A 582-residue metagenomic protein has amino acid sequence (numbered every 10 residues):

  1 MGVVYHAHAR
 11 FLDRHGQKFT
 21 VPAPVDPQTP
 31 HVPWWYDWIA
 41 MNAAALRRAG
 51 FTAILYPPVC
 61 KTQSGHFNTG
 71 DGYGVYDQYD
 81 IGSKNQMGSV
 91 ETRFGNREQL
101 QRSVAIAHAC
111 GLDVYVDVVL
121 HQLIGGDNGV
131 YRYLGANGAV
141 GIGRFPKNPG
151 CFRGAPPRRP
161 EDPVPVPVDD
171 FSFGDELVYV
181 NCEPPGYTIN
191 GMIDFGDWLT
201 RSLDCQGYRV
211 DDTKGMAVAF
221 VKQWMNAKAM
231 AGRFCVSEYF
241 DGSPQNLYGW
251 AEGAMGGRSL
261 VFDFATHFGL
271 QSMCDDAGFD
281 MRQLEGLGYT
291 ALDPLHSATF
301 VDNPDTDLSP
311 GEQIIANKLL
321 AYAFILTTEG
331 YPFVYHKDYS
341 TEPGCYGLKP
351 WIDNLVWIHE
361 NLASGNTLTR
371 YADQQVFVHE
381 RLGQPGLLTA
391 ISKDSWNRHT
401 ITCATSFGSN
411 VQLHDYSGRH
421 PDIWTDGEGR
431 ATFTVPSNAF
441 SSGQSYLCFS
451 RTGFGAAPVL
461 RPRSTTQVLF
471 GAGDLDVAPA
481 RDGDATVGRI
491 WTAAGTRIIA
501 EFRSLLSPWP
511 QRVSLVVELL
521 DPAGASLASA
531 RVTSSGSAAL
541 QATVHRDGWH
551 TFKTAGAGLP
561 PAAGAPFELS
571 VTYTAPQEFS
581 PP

Functional and structural regions predicted by a protein language model:
M1-L177, K214-S237, G242: Acidic/aromatic-lined carbohydrate-recognition and catalytic surfaces of CAZymes acting on diverse glycans
G2-Y5, W38-R47, F51-T52, P57-V59 (+4 more regions): Active-site-proximal helices and loops of the catalytic beta/alpha 8
R10, T327, K393-D394, R503-L505: Solvent-exposed strand-to-loop "edge" motifs in beta-rich extracellular domains
Y179-F195: Alpha-helical scaffold elements lining the catalytic groove of polysaccharide deacetylases
F407-H414, R463-T466, F470-A472, G495 (+1 more regions): Glycine-centered loop/turn motifs
S441-A472, G483, R489-I490: Non-catalytic C-terminal accessory domains or segments of carbohydrate-active enzymes
C448-A456, T543, S570-E578: Short beta-strand-to-coil "C-cap" segments at the C-terminal boundary of structured domains/repeats, marking
D474-A565, T574-F579: Acidic, Ser/Thr/Pro-rich low-complexity intrinsically disordered segments
